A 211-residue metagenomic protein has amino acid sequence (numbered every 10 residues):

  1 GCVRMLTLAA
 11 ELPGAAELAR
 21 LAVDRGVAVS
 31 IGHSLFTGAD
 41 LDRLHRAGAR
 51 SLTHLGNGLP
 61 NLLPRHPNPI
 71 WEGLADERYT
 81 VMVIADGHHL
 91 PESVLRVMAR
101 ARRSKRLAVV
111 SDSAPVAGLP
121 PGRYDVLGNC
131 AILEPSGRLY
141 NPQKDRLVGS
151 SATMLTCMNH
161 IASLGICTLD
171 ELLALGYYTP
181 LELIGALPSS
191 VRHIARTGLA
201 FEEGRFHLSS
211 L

Functional and structural regions predicted by a protein language model:
C2-M5, V23-I31: Short beta-strand/loop segments at the ligand-binding rim of alpha/beta enzyme cores
L6-A9, G32, I84, L175: Structural motif
L12-L21: N-terminal active-site wall of soluble small-molecule enzyme domains
P13-G14, L35-G38: Short acidic loop-to-helix transition motifs that present clustered carboxylates
L18, A28-I31, A39-E171, A186-L187 (+2 more regions): Active-site-adjacent C-terminal substructures of enzyme catalytic domains
S163, Y178-T179, L183: C-terminal folded domains that constitute the principal catalytic or ligand-binding module of multi-domain proteins
L169-P180: Short, well-structured alpha-helical segments that form the helix of a local strand-helix-strand
E182, L187-L211: C-terminal cap of metal-dependent C-N hydrolases
